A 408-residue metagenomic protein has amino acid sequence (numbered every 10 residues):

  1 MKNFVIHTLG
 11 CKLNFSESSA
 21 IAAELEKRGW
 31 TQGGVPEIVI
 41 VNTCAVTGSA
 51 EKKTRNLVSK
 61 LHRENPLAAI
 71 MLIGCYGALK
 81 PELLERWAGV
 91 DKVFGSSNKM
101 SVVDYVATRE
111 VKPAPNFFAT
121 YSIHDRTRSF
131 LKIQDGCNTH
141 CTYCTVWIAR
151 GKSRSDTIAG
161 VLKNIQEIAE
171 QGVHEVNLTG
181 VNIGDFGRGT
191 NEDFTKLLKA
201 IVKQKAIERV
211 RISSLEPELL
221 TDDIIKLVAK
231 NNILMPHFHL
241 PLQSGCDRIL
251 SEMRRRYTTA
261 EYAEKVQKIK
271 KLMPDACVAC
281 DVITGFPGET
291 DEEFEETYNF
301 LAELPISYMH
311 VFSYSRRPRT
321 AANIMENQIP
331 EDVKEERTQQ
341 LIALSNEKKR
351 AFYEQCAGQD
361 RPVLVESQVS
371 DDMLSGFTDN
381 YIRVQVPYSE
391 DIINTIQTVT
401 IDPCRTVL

Functional and structural regions predicted by a protein language model:
M1-D185, D223, V228, L234 (+6 more regions): Proteins enriched for Cys/Gly/acidic motifs involved in redox and nucleic-acid/cofactor modification
C11, F186-V202, A206, M253 (+1 more regions): Radical SAM enzyme [4Fe-4S]-AdoMet core and its adjacent flexible, acidic and glycine-rich loops/tails across
A45-A50, V173-Q204, L215-D223, L250 (+1 more regions): Conserved glycine-rich "GG(E/T)P / GGGxP" loop and the immediately following alpha-helix in the radical SAM core
M71-L72, V210-S213: Short catalytic-loop micro-motif centered on adjacent basic/acidic residues
E170, T195-K196, K203-V210, T221-V282: Radical SAM/AdoMet-radical enzyme domain recognition
N182-G189, L219-D223, L242-M253, T284-D291 (+2 more regions): Flexible glycine/acidic-rich beta-alpha junction loops that bind and position SAM and/or redox cofactors in anaerobic
L240, D281, L301, M309 (+3 more regions): Hydrophobic, well-ordered secondary-structure elements that form the walls of internal hydrophobic environments
I324-L408: Terminal RNA-binding accessory module
